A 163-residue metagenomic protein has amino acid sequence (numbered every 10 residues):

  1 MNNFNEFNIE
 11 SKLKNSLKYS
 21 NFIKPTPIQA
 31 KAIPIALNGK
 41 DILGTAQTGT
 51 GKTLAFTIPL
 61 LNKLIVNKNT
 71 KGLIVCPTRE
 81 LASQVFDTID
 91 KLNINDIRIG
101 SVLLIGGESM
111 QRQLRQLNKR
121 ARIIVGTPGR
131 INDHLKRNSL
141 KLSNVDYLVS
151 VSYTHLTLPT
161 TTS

Functional and structural regions predicted by a protein language model:
N2-L43: Conserved pre-motif I regulatory segment
P34-N38, L54-N67, K91: Walker A/P-loop NTP-binding motif
D41-F56: Walker A/P-loop
L43, R122-I123, Y147: Short, Asp-centered acidic motifs that coordinate Mg2+ and/or phosphate in catalytic or ligand-binding sites
N69-D133: Conserved nucleic-acid-binding Ia/Ib motif block in the N-terminal RecA-like helicase ATPase lobe
S139-L156: SF2 helicase catalytic motif II
H155-S163: Single conserved hydrophobic/aromatic residue that forms the stacking wall/gate of nucleotide- or nucleobase-binding
